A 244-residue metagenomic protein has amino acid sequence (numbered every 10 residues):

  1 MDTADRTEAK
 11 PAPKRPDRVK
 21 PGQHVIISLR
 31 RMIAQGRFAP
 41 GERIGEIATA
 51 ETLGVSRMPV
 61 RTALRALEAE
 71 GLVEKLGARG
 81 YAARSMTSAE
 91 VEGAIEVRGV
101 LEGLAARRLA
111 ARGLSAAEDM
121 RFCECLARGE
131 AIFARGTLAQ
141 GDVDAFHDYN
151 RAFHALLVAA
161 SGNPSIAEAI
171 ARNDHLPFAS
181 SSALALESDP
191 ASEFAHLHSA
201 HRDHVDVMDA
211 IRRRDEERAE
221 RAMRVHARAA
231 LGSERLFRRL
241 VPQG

Functional and structural regions predicted by a protein language model:
M1-A111, S165, L236-G244: Short linear motifs at protein or domain termini
D2, D17, S180-G244: C-terminal all-alpha effector/ligand-binding and dimerization domain of prokaryotic HTH-type transcriptional repressors
D17, P21, G93, V97 (+3 more regions): A generic short alpha-helical patch detector that favors 3-5-residue windows in or near N-terminal regions
Q35, R107, A111, A131-A139 (+2 more regions): General structural signal for alpha-helix termini and helix-helix connectors
A78, L101, E124, S199-R202: Alpha-helix N-cap/N′ positions at the starts of helices
S88-E92, A110-A116, T137-G141, E187-H196: A ubiquitous short alpha-helical element
E102-L114, A155-G162, A210: Helix-loop "lid/cap" segments that line or gate small-molecule binding pockets
A116-A185, D203-D206, R218-A229: Conserved amphipathic alpha-helical segments that form helical-bundle/coiled-coil interaction surfaces
